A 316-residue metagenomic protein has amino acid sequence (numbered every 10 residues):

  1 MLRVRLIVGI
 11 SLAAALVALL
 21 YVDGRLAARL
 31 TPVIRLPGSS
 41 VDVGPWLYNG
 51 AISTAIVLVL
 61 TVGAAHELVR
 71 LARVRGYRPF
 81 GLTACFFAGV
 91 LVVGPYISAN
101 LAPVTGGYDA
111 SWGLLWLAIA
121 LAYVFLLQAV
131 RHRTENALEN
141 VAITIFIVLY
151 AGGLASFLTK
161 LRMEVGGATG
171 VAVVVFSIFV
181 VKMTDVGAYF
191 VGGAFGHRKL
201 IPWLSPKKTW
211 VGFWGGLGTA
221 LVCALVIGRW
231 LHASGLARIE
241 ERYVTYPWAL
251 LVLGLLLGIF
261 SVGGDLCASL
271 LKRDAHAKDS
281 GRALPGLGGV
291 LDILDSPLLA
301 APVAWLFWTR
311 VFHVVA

Functional and structural regions predicted by a protein language model:
M1-I259: Membrane-embedded alpha-helical bundles of polytopic integral membrane proteins
Y189, G193, A268-A277: Juxtamembrane interface at the ends
V222-C223, I227, P302-W308: Hydrophobic alpha-helical transmembrane segments that constitute the membrane-spanning cores of multi-pass membrane
L270-K272, D295-F307: C-terminal transmembrane helix pair
D274-P297: Interfacial loop-to-transmembrane junctions
F307-A316: Juxtamembrane boundary at the C-terminal end of a transmembrane helix
